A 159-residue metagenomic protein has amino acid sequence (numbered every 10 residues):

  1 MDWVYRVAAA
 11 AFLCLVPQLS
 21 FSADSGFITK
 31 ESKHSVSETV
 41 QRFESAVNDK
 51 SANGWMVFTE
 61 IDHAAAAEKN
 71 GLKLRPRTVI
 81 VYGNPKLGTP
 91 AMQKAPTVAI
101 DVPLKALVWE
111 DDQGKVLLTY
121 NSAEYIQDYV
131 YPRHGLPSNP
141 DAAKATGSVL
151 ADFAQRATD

Functional and structural regions predicted by a protein language model:
M1-A8: Bacterial N-terminal signal peptides that target proteins for export
F21-G54, D159: Terminal, regulation- and interaction-focused segments at domain boundaries
S37-E44, A64, G147-A151: Extracytoplasmic/secreted envelope proteins and their assembly/folding machinery, especially bacterial periplasmic
E44, N48-K50, F58-L104: Compact, glycine-rich, soluble single-domain proteins
K105-L136: Beta-strand/loop substructures that line and gate deep hydrophobic ligand-binding cavities in soluble
E124-D159: C-terminal partner/receptor-binding element of secreted or periplasmic proteins
